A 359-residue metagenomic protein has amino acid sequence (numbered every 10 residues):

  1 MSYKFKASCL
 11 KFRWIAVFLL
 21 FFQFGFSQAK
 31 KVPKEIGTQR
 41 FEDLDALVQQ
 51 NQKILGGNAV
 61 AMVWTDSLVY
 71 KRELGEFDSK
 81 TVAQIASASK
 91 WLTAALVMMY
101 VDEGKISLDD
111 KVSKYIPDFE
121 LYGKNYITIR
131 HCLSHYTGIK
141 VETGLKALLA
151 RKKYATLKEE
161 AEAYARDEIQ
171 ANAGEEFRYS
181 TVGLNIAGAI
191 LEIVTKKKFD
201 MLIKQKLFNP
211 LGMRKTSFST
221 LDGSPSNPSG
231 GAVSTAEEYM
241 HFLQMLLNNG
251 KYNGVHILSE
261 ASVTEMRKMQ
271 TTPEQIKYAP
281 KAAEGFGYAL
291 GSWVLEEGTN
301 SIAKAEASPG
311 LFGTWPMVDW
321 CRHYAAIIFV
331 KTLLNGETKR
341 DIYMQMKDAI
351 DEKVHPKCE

Functional and structural regions predicted by a protein language model:
M1-K31: Bacterial Sec-dependent N-terminal signal peptides
L47-D78, L108, G212, G291-S292 (+2 more regions): A short, well-structured edge-of-sheet supersecondary motif
V48, A61, D66, A83-D109 (+3 more regions): Active-site SXXK
S67-R72, A147-N172, K197-S217: Short, charged, amphipathic alpha-helices and their helix-cap/turn boundaries
F77-K80, E168-A173, L184-N185, L221-P228 (+1 more regions): Flexible glycine/proline-enriched surface loops and loop-helix/loop-strand junctions
Q84-A88, D102-G144, R166, A189 (+1 more regions): Active-site helix/loop module of the DD-peptidase/beta-lactamase fold, centered on the serine-lysine SxxK catalytic
K215-G230, S234-E237, T264-I327: Active-site Gly/Thr loop motif
E274, G298, N335-E359: Short, gly/Ser/Thr-rich active-site loops of penicillin-recognizing serine hydrolases
